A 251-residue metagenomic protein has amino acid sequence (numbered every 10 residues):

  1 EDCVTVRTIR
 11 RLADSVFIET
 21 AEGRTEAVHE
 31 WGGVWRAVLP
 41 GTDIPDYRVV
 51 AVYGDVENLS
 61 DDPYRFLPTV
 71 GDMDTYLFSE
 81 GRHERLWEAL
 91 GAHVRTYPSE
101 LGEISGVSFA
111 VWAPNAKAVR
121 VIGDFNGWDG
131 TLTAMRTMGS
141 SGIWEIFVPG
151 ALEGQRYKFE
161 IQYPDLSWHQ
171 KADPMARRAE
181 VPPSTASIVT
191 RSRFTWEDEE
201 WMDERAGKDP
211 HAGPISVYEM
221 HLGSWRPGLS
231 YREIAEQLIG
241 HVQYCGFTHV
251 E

Functional and structural regions predicted by a protein language model:
E1, R24-S108, A113, M138-E219 (+3 more regions): The feature marks proteins involved in alpha-glucan
E1-L12, F17, G32: Ordered, small/hydrophobic-rich secondary-structure cores
I9-S15, W112-V119: Short proline/glycine-enriched turn/loop motifs at strand-loop junctions of beta-rich domains
V16-I18, V119-V121, Y157: Short beta-strand elements bearing conserved aromatic residues within extracellular beta-rich modules
E19-A21, I122-D124, Q162: Predominantly extracellular/luminal cell-surface or secreted proteins
G127-G130: Short beta-strand and strand-turn-strand segments in soluble, beta-rich domains
Q237-E251: Catalytic domains of carbohydrate-active enzymes, especially glycoside hydrolases
